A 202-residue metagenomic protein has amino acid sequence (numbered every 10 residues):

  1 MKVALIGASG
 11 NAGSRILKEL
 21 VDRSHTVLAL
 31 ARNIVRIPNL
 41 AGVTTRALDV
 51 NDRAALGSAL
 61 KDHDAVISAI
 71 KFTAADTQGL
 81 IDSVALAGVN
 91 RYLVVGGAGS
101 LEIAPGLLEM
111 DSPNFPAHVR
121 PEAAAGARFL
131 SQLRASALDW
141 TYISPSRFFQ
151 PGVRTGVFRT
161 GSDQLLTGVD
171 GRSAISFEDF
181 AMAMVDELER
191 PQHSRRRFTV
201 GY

Functional and structural regions predicted by a protein language model:
K2-S9, V89-Y92, V169-Y202: Mid/C-terminal beta-alpha module of Rossmann-like enzyme folds, strongest in SDR-family dehydrogenases/epimerases
V3-R23: N-terminal Rossmann NAD(P)H-binding glycine-rich loop of SDR-like oxidoreductase domains
A4, L28, T141: Conserved beta-strand positions in the Rossmann-like core of class I SAM-dependent methyltransferases
A12-I16, L80, M184: Hydrophobic residues within alpha-helices that form the first helical element adjacent to the glycine-rich loop
A29-R36, R147: Short, polar loop motifs at secondary-structure junctions
I34-A87, Q192: NAD(P)H-binding glycine-rich loop region in Rossmannoid oxidoreductase-like domains and their noncatalytic homologs
F72-F158: Glycine-/Pro-rich loop/turn segments that contact NAD(P) or position catalytic residues in Rossmann-like domains
